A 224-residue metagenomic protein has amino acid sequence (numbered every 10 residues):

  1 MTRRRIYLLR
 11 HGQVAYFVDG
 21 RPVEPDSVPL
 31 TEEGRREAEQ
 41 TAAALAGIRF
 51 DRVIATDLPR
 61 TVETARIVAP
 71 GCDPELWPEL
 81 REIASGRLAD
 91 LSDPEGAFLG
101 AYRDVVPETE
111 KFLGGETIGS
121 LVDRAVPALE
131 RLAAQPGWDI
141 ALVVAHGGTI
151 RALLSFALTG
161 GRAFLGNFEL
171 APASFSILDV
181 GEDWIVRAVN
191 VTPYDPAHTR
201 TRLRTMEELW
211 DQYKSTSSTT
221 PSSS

Functional and structural regions predicted by a protein language model:
M1-R3, I83-P94, F156-S224: Acidic, low-complexity terminal tails and accessory targeting/binding regions of phosphate-metabolizing enzymes
I6, G137-A145: Generic beta-sheet signal
Y7, E75-W77, R187: General small-molecule cofactor/ligand-binding pocket signal
Y7-T64, V68, G114-V126: Loop-to-helix element that buttresses phosphate recognition and phosphoryl-transfer chemistry
E39-V106: Phosphate-coordination/substrate-recognition cap region in phosphate-metabolizing enzymes
A46-R49, L132-D139: Glycine-rich phosphate-binding loop signature in dinucleotide/nucleotide-binding domains
L99-S120, W210-S223: Short glycine/proline- and acidic residue-enriched helix-loop micro-motifs that form flexible lids or anion-recognition
G147-R151, I185: GST superfamily/GST-like fold recognition
